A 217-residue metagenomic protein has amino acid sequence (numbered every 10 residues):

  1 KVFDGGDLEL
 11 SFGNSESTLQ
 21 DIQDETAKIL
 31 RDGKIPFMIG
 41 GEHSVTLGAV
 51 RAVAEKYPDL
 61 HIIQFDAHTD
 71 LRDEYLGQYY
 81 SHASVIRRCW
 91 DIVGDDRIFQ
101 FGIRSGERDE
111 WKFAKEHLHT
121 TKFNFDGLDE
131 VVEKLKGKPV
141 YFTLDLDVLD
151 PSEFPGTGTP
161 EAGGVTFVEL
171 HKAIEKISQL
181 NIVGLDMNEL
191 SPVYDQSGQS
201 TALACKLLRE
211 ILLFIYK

Functional and structural regions predicted by a protein language model:
K1-K217: Conserved alpha-helical scaffold segments that buttress catalytic/binding sites
